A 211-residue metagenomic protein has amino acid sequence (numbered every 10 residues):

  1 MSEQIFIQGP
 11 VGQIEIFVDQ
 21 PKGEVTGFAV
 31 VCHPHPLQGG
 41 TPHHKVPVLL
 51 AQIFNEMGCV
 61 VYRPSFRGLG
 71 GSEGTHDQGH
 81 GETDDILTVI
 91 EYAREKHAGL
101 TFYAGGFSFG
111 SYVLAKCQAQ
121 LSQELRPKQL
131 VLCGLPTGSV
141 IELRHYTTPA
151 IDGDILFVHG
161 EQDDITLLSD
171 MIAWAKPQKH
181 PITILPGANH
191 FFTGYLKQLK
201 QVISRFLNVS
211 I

Functional and structural regions predicted by a protein language model:
I7, Q13-H97: Serine-hydrolase catalytic machinery in alpha/beta-hydrolase-like enzymes
P34-H35, V131-V140, G160: Active-site nucleophile loop of the alpha/beta-hydrolase fold
G74, A188-K200: Catalytic histidine-centered segment of alpha/beta-hydrolase-like enzymes
Y103-G106, C133: Short beta-strand immediately N-terminal to the catalytic nucleophile in serine-hydrolase-like folds
G106-L114: Gly/Ala-rich beta-loop-alpha elbow adjacent to hydrolase catalytic centers
G138-S139, E161-T166, H190-F191: Acidic catalytic loop of the alpha/beta-hydrolase fold
A150-D152, F157-H159, D163: Short beta-strand/loop motif that positions the catalytic acidic residue of the alpha/beta-hydrolase fold
K176-F191: Catalytic histidine neighborhood in serine/cysteine hydrolases with alpha/beta-hydrolase-type architecture
